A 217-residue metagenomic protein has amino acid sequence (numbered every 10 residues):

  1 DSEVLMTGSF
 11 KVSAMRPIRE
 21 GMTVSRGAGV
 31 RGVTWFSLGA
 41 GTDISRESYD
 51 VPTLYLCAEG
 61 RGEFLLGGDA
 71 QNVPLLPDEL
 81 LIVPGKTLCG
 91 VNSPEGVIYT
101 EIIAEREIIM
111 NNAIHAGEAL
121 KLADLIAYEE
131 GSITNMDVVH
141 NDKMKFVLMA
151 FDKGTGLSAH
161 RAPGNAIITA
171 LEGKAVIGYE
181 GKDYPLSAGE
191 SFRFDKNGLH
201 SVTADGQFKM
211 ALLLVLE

Functional and structural regions predicted by a protein language model:
D1-G32, P74-P77, L81, G96-K143: A short, N-terminal "cap"/entry segment at the start of jelly-roll beta-barrel domains of the cupin/DSBH fold
I18-G21, G32-Y49, G131-N135, K145-A162 (+1 more regions): Conserved short histidine dyad/triad with adjacent acidic residue
G29, L65-D69, P94, G178-K182 (+1 more regions): Short strand-coil-strand connectors
W35, S45, L54, A70-V73 (+3 more regions): Short, surface-exposed secondary-structure edge patches
S37, S48-F64, M149-D152, R161-V176: Short, conserved beta-strand element in jelly-roll/cupin
D50, Q71, T87-L88, E95-G96 (+6 more regions): A generic "binding-loop/recognition-motif" signal
G68-K86, E180-N197: Short acidic-glycine-tyrosine-enriched beta hairpin
G85-I109, K196-E217: Ligand-binding loop in jelly-roll beta-barrel domains
